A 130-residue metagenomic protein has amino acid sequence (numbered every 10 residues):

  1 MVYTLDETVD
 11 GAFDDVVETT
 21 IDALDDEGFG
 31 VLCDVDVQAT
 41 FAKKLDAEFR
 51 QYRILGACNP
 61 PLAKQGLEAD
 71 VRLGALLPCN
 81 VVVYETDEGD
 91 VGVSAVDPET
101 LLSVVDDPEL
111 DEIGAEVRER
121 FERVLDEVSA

Functional and structural regions predicted by a protein language model:
M1-A130: Acidic, polar-rich N-terminal leader regions of halophilic archaeal proteins
